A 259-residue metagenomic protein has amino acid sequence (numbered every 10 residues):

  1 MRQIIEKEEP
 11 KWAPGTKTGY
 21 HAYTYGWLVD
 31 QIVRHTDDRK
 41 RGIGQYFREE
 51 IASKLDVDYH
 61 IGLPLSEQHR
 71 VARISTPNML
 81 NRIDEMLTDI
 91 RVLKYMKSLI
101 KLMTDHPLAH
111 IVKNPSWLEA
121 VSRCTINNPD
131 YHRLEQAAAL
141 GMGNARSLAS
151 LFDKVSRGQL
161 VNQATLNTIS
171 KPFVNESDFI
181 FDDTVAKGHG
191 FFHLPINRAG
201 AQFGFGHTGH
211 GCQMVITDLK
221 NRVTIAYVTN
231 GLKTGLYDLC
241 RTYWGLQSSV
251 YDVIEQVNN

Functional and structural regions predicted by a protein language model:
M1-Y23, Q31: Active-site-proximal loop and beta-strand segments within enzyme catalytic domains
I5-E9, I51-Y59: Long, well-ordered core segments of solenoidal/helical folds
K17, R34-K54, G62-N259: Catalytic loop of the DD-peptidase/beta-lactamase superfamily, centered on the K-T-G motif and neighboring
H21-L28, N144-L148: Catalytic-loop motifs flanking and including active-site residues across diverse enzymes
